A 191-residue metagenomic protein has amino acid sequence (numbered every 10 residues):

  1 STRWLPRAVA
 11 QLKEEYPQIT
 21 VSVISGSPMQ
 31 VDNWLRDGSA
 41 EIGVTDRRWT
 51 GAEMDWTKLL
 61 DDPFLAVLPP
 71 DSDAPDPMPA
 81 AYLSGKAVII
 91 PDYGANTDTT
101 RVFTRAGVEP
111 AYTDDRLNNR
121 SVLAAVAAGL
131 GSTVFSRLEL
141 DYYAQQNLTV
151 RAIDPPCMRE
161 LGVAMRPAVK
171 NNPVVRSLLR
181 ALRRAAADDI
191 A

Functional and structural regions predicted by a protein language model:
S1-G51, R116: Central regulatory/effector-binding core of bacterial HTH transcription factors
W4-E15, V102, S177-D189: Generic non-transmembrane alpha-helical segments
V23, V44, W56, A66-V67 (+6 more regions): Generic preference for hydrophobic
S27-D32, R36-A40, D46, G94-T149: Hydrophobic hinge/microswitch elements
D46, P77-M78, G85-V108, A128 (+2 more regions): Secondary-structure junction motif
G51-D62, P75, R120-A168: Beta-alpha-beta core module
G51-D92: Flexible hinge/capping segments at coil-to-helix
V67-P70, A74, R151-A191: A late-sequence structural motif
